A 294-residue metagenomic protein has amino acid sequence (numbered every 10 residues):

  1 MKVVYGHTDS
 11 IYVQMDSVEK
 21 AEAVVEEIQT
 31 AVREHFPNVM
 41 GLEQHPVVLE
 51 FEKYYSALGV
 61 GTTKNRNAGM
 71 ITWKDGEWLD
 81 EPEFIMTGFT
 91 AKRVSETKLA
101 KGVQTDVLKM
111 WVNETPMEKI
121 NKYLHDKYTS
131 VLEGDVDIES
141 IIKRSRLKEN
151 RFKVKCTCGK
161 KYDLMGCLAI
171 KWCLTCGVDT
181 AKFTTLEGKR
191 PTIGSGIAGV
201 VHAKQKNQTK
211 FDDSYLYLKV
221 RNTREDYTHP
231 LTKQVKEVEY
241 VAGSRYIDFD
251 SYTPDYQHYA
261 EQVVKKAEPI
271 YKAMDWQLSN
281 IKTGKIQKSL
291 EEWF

Functional and structural regions predicted by a protein language model:
M1-T8, V13-F294: DNA-dependent DNA polymerase catalytic subunits
